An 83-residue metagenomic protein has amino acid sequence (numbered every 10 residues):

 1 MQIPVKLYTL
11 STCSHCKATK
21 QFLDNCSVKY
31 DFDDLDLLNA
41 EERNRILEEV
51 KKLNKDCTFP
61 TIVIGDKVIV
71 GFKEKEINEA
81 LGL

Functional and structural regions predicted by a protein language model:
M1-D33: Local sequence-structure signature of Cys/Sec-based thiol-disulfide redox active-site neighborhoods
T9, V70-G71: Active-site-adjacent beta-strand anchor residues
S14, D36, V70: Nucleotide phosphate-binding site architecture
L35-D56: Thioredoxin-like thiol-disulfide oxidoreductase module
P60-I69: A short, hydrophobic beta-strand/beta-hairpin element that forms part of a small beta-sheet core
E74: A basic- and aromatic-enriched beta-loop-alpha substructure that forms the phosphate/nucleotide- and DNA/RNA-contacting
N78-L83: Thiol-/selenol-based redox modules, centered on thioredoxin-like and closely related oxidoreductase domains
